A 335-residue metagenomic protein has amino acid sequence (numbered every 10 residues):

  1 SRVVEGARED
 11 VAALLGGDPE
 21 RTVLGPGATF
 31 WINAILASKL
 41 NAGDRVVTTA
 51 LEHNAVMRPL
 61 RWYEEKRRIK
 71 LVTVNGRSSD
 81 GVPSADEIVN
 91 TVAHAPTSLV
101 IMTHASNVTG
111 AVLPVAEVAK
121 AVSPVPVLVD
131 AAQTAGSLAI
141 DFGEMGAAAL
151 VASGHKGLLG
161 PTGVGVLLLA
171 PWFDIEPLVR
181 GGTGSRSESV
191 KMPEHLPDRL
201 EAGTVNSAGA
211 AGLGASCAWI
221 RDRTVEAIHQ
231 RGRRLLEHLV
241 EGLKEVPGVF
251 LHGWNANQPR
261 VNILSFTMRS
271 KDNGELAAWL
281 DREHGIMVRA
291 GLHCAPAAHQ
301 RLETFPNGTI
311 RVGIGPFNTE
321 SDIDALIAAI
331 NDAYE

Functional and structural regions predicted by a protein language model:
S1-E335: Pyridoxal 5′-phosphate
